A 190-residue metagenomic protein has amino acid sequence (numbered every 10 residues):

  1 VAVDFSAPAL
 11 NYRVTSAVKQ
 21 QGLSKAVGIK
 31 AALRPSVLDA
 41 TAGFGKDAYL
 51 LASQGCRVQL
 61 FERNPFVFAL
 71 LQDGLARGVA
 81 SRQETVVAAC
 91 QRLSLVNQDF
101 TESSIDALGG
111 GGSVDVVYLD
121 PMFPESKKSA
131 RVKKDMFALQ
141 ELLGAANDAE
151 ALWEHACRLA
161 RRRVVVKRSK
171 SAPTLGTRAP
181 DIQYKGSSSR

Functional and structural regions predicted by a protein language model:
V1-V37, G45, S53, A107: S-adenosyl-L-methionine
P35-L71: Basic (Lys/Arg-enriched) interaction patch that binds polyanionic ligands
S36, R57, R92, R162-R163: Residues at the starts of beta-strands that form the adenosine-phosphate
V37-L50, S113-K133: Conserved proline-anchored active-site loop of SAM-dependent methyltransferases that bridges a beta-strand
F61-V116: S-adenosyl-L-methionine
T101-A107, G144-C157: A short, acidic, amphipathic alpha-helical segment used as a generic capping/interface helix at domain edges
P121-L152: Mobile active-site "lid"/loop adjacent to the S-adenosyl-L-methionine
D148-R190: Conserved Class I SAM-dependent methyltransferase catalytic core
